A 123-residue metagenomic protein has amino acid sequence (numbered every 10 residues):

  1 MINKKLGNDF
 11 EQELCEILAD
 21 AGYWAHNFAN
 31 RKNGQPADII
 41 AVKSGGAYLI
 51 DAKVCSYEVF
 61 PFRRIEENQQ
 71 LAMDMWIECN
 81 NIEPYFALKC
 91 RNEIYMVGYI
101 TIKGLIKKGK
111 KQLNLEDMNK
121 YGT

Functional and structural regions predicted by a protein language model:
M1-N30, I94: Acidic-basic catalytic patches of nuclease active cores, encompassing PD-(D/E)XK and other metal-cofactor nuclease
G7-D20, I100-T123: Helix-rich interaction surfaces within compact, conserved domain-sized segments that mediate assembly or partner
F28, L49-A52, A87: Short, conserved beta-strand edge motifs with alternating hydrophobic and charged residues
K32, K43-G45, C90: A generic beta-sheet turn/junction motif
Q35-A37: Change "...and in nucleic-acid phosphodiester-cleaving endonucleases..." to "...and in nucleic-acid processing enzymes
I39-A41, G45-E58: Conserved catalytic cores of phosphodiester-cleaving nucleases, focusing on short active-site segments
C55-A72: Mg2+/Mn2+-dependent nuclease catalytic core
D74-I102: Nucleic-acid nuclease catalytic cores
